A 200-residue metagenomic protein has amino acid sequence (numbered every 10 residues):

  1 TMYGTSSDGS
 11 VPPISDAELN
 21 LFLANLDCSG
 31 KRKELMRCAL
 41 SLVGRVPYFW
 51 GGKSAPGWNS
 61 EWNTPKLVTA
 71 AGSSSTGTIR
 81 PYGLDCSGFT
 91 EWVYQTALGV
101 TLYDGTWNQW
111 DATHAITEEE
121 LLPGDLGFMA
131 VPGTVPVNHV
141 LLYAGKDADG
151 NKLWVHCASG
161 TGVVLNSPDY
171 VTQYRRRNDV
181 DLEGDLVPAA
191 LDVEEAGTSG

Functional and structural regions predicted by a protein language model:
T1-S87, Q95-A97, G200: N-terminal capping segments
T1-Y3, S15, K31, G105-W107 (+3 more regions): General structural signal for secondary-structure boundaries
M2, S7, F49-W50, Y103 (+5 more regions): Intrinsically disordered, low-complexity segments enriched in small/polar residues
D8, P13, A55, Q109 (+3 more regions): Intrinsically disordered, low-complexity, compositionally biased regions/tails
D16-N25, R37, E120-P123, A148-N151 (+1 more regions): Polar/charged alpha-helical tracts
L67-T69, A148, Q173-R177: Short, low-complexity, polar/charged sequence segments that are solvent-exposed and flexible
E91, Q95-D169: ...with weaker cross-activation on analogous glycine-rich loops/strands in unrelated enzymes
V171-G200: Low-complexity, Gly/Ser/Thr/Pro-rich intrinsically disordered linker/tail segments
